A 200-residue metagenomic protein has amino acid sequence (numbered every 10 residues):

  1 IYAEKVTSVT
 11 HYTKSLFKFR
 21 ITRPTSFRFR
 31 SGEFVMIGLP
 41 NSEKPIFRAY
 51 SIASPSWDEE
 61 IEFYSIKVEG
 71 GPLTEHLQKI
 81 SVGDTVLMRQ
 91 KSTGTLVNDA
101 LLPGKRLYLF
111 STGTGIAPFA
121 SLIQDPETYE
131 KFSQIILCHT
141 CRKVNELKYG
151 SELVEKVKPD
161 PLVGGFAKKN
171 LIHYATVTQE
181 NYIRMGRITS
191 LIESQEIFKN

Functional and structural regions predicted by a protein language model:
I1-D84, E180: Ferredoxin-reductase
Y2, C138-N200: Reductase modules of NAD(P)H-dependent flavoproteins
E43-Y50, T93-L102: Short, Lys/Arg- and Gly-enriched loop/turn segments at beta-strand edges
E62, L87, Y108, I136-C138 (+1 more regions): A structural signal for isolated positions on well-ordered beta-strands in alpha/beta enzyme cores
T85-A100, S190-K199: Helix-loop module immediately N-terminal to the HCX5R catalytic loop in PTP-like cysteine phosphatase domains
G104, T128-S133: Conserved S-adenosyl-L-methionine
T112-A117: Ser/Thr-glycine-rich phosphate-binding loops at phosphate-binding pockets of nucleotides, nucleotide cofactors
P118-E130: Histidine-anchored nucleotide/phosphate-binding helix
